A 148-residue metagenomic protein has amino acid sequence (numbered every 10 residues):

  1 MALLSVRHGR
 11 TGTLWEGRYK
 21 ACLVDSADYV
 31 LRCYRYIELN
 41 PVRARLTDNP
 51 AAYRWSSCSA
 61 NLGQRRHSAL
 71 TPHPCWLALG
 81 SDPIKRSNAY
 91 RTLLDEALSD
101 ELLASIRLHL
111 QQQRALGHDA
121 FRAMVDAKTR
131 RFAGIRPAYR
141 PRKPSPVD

Functional and structural regions predicted by a protein language model:
M1-D148: Short Pro-Cys-Gly-centered "Cys-loop" motif that presents a nucleophilic cysteine in a tight turn
